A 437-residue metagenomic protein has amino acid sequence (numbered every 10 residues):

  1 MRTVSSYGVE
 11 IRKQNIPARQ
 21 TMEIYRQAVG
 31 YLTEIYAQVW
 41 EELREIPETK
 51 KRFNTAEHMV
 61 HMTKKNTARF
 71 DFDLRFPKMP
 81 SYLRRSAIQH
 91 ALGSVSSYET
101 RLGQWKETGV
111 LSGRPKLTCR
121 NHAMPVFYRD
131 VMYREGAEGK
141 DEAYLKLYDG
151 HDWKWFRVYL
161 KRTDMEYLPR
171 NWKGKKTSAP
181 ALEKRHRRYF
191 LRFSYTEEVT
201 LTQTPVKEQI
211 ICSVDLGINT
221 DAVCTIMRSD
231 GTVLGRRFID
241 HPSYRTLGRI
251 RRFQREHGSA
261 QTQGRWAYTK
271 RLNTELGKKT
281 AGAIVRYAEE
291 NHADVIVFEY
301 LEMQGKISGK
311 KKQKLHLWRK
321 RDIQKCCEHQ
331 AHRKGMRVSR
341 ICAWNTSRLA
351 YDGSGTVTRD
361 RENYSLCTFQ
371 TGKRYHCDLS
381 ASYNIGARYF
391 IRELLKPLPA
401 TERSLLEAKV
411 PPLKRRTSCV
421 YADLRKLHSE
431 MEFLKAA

Functional and structural regions predicted by a protein language model:
M1-A437: Nucleic-acid substrate recognition interfaces
